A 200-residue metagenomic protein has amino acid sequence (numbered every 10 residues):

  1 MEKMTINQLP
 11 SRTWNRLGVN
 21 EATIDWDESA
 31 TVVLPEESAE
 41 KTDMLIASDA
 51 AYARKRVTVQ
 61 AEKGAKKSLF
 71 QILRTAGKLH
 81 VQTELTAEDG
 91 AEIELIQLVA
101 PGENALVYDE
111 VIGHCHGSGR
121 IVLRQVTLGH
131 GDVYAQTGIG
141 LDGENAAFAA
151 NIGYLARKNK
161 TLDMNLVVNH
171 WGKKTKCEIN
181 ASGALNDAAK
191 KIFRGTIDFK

Functional and structural regions predicted by a protein language model:
M1-S29: Short, Gly/Pro- and small/polar-rich lid/capping loops
W26-K200: Conserved beta-strand/loop scaffold segments within soluble protein domains that form the structured core and edges
